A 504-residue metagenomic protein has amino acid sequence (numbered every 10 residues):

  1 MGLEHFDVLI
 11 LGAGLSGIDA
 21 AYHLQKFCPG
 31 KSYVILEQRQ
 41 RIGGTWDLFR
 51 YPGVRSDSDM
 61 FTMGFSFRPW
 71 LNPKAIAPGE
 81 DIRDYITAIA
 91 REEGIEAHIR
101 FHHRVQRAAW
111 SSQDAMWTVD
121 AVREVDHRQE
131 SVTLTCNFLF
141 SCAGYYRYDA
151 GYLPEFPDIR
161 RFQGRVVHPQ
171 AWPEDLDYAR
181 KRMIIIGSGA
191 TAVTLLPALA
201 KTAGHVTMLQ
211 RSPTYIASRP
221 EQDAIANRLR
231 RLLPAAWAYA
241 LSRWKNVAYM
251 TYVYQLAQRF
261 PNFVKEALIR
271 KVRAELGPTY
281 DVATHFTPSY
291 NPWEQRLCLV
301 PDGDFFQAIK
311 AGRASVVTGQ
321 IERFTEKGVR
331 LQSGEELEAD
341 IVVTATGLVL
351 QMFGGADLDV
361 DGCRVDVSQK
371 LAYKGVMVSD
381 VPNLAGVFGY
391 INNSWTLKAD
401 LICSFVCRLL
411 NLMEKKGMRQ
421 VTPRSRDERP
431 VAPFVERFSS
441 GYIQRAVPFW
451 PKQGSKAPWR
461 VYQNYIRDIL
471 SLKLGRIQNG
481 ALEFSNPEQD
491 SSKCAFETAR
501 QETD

Functional and structural regions predicted by a protein language model:
G2-H5, L9-L11, L15, A20 (+6 more regions): Rossmann-like dinucleotide-binding core of oxidoreductases
F6, I10, L15-I99, Q210-R211 (+2 more regions): Beta1-alpha1 glycine-rich phosphate/pyrophosphate-binding loop at the start of Rossmann-like nucleotide-binding domains
D47-D57, L153, P157-I159, F306 (+1 more regions): FAD-binding beta-loop-beta segment adjacent to the flavin cofactor pocket
M63-F65, R165-V166, G375-N392: Short FAD-binding loop at a beta-strand-to-alpha-helix junction that anchors the flavin cofactor in diverse
W70-A88, R100, I186, L256-K265 (+1 more regions): Short beta-strand to alpha-helix junction loop
P73-R147, R323: Feature captures the FAD/FMN-dependent oxidoreductase FAD-binding
A192, Y215-S218, N227-R228, A372 (+1 more regions): C-terminal, flexible cofactor-proximal segment of oxidoreductases
E275-L331, E335-E338: Alpha/beta-hydrolase fold catalytic core
